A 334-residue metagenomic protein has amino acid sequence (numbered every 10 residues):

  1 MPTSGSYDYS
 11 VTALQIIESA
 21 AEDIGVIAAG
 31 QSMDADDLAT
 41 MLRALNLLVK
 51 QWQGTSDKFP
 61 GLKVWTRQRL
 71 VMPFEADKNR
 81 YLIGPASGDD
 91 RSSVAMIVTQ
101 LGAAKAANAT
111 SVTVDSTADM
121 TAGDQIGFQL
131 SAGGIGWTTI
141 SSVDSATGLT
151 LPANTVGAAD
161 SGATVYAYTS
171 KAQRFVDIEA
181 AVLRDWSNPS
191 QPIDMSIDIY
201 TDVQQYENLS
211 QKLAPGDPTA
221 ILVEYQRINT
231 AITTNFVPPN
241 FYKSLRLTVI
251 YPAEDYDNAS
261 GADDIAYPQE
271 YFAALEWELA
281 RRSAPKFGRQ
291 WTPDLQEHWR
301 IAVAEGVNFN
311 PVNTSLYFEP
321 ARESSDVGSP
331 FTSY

Functional and structural regions predicted by a protein language model:
M1-A106, A118-Y334: Glycine-enriched, solvent-exposed interface loops adjoining structured elements
A109-D115: Short alpha-helix capping/helix-loop boundary micro-motifs
